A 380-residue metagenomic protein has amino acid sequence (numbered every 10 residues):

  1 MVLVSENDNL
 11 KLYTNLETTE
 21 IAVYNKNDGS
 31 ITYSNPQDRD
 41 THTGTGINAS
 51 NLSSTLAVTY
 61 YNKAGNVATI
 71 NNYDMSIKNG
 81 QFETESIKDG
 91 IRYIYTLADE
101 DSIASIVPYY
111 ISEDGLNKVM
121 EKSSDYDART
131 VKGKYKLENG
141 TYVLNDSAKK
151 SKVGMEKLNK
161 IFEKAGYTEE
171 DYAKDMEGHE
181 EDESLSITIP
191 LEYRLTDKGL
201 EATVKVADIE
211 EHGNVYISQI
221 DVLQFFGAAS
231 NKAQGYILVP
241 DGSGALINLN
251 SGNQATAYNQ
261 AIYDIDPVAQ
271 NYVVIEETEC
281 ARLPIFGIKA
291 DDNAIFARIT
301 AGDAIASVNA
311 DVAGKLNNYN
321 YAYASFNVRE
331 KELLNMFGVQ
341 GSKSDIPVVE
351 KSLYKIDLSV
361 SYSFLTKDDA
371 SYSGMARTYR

Functional and structural regions predicted by a protein language model:
M1: Short, Gly/Pro- and small/polar-rich lid/capping loops
V4-R380: Carbohydrate-recognition beta-sandwich/jelly-roll modules in extracellular/periplasmic carbohydrate-active proteins
